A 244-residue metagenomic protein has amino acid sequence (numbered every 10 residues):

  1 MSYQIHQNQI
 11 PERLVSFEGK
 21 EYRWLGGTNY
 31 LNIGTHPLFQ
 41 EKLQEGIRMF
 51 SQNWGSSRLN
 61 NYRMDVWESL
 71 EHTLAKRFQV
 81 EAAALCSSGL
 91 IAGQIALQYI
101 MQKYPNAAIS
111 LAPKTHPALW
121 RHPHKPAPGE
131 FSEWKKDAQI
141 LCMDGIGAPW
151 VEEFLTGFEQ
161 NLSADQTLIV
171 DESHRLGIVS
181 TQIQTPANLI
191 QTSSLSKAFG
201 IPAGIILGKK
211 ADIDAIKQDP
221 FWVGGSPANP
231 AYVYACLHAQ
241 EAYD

Functional and structural regions predicted by a protein language model:
M1-W54: N-terminal "arm"/small-domain region of PLP-dependent enzymes with the aminotransferase-like
W24, A83-S87, I109-A112, M143 (+3 more regions): General beta-strand structural signal in soluble alpha/beta enzymes
N32-I33, L59-M64, P117, I146-V151 (+2 more regions): Short, small-residue-enriched loops and turns at beta-alpha junctions that line or gate enzyme active sites
Q40-S88: Conserved N-terminal alpha-helix of the aminotransferase class I/II PLP-enzyme fold
E81, Y99-W120: Conserved PLP-anchoring active-site segment centered on the Schiff-base-forming lysine
P126-V170: Active-site phosphate-binding strand-loop segment of PLP-dependent enzymes
T167, H174-D244: Active-site C-terminal subdomain of aminotransferase-like
